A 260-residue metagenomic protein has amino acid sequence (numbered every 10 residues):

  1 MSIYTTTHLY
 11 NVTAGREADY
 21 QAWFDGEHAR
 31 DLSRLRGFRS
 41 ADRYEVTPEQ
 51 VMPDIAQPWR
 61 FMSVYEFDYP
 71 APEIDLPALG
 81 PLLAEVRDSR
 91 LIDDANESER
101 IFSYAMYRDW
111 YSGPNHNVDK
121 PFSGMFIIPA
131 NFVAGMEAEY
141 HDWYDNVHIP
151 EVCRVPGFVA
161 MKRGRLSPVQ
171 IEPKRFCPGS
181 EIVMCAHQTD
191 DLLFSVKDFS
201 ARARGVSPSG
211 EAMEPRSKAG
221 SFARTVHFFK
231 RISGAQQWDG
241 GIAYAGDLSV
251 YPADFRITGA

Functional and structural regions predicted by a protein language model:
M1-A260: Macromolecular interaction modules
